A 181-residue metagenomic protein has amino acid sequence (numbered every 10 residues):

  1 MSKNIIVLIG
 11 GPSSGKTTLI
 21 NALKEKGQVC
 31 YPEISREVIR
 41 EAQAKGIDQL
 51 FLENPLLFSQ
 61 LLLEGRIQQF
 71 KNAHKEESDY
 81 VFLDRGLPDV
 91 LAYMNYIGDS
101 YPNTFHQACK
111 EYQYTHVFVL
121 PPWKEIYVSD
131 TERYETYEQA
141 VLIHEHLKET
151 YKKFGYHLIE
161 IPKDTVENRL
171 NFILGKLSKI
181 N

Functional and structural regions predicted by a protein language model:
S2-I5: Pre-Walker A (Motif I) flank of P-loop NTPase domains
L8: Hydrophobic anchor at the beta1->P-loop junction of P-loop NTPases
G11, L23: P-loop (Walker A) phosphate-binding loop of NTP-binding proteins
G15: Conserved glycine(s) of the Walker
L19-I20: Post-Walker A alpha-helix
K24-G65: Conserved substrate/cofactor phosphate-moiety recognition/catalytic segment in nucleotide-dependent phosphotransferases
S59-Y112: Glycine-rich phosphate-binding loop used to anchor ATP phosphates in small-molecule kinases, encompassing both
G98-D164: A glycine- and Lys/Arg-enriched "phosphate-lid" helix/loop adjacent to the NTP-binding pocket of small-molecule kinases
